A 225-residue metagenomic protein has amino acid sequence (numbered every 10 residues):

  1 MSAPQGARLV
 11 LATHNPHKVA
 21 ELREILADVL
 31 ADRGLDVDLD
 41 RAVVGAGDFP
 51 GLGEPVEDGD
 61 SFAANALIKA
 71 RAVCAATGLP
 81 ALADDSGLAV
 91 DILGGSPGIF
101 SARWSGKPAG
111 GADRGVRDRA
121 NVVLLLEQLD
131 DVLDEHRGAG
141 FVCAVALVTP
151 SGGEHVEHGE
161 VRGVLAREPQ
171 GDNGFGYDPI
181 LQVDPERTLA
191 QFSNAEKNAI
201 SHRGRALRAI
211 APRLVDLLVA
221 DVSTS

Functional and structural regions predicted by a protein language model:
S2-V10, P16-S225: Anionic-ligand binding patches
